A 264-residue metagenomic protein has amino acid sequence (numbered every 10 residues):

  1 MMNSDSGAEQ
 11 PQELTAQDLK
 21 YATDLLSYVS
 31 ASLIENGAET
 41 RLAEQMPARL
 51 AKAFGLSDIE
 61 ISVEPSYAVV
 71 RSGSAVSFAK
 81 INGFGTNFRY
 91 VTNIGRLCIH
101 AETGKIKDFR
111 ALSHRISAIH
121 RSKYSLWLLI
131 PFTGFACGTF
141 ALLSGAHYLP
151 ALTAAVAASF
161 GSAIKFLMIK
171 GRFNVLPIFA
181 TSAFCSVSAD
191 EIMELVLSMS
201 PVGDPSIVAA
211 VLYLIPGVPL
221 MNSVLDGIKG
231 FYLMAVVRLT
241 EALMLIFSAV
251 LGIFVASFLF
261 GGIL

Functional and structural regions predicted by a protein language model:
M1-K107: Soluble N-terminal domains of membrane-associated systems
M1-T23, R121-Y124, S248-L264: N-terminal charge/polar-biased segments
A79-N82, G145-L149, S200-S206, L264: Interfacial loop-to-helix junctions that mark the boundaries of transmembrane helices in multi-pass membrane
G83-A136, A141-P150, E241-V250, G261: Alpha-helical transmembrane segments and their cytosolic membrane-interface
R115, G161-R172, P219-M234: C-terminal ends of transmembrane helices
S122-L197, V202, P216: Core alpha-helical transmembrane segments of integral membrane proteins
E194-L264: Generic detector of multi-pass transmembrane helix bundles and their immediately adjacent loops in polytopic membrane
